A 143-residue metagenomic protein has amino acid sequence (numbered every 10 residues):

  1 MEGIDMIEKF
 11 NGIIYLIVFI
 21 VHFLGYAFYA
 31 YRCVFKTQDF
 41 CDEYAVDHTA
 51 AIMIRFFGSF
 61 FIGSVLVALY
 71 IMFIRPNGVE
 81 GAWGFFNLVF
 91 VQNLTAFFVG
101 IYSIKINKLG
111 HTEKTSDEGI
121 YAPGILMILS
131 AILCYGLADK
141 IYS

Functional and structural regions predicted by a protein language model:
E2-G25: Hydrophobic transmembrane alpha-helical segments in integral membrane proteins
I14-V21, M53-F60, G84-V91, G119-A122: Physicochemical signature of membrane-embedded alpha-helices that form the seven-helix bundle of GPCRs, emphasizing
V21-M53: Hydrophobic transmembrane helix segments
L24, Y29, A51-F73, V91-F97: Core segments of alpha-helical transmembrane spans in multipass integral membrane proteins
R75-V89, E113-D117: Loop-to-transmembrane helix junctions at the membrane interface
F85-S103, P123-S130: Hydrophobic alpha-helical membrane segments
F98-G119: Membrane-helix boundary connector in multi-pass membrane proteins
I132-S143: Juxtamembrane boundary at the C-terminal end of a transmembrane helix
